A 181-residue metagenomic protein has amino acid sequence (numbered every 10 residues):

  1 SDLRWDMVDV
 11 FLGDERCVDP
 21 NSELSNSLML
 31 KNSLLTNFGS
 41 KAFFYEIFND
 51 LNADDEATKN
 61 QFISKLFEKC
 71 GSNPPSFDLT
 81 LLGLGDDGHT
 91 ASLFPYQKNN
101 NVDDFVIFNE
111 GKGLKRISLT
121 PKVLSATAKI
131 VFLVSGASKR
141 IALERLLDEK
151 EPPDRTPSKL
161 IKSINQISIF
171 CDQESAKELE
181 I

Functional and structural regions predicted by a protein language model:
S1, L82-D86, S135: Glycine-rich beta-strand-to-loop/alpha-helix junction loops that act as flexible
S1-R4, L28-N32, P95-D103, E149: A glycine- and small-aliphatic-rich helix-loop capping segment at beta-alpha/alpha-beta transitions that lines
D2-D9, F38-G39, N99, K122-T127 (+1 more regions): Short, conserved loop/helix-junction motifs that constitute active-site signature segments in enzyme catalytic cores
L3, G13, S76, T90-L93 (+3 more regions): Active-site histidine-anchored catalytic micro-motif
W5-T80: Ligand-binding beta-strand-loop-alpha-helix segment within the catalytic cores of soluble metabolic enzymes
D19-N21, D54-D55, D87-F94, N101 (+2 more regions): Short acidic/glycine-rich loop or secondary-structure boundary segments that cap or lie
L79-K122: Class I SAM-dependent methyltransferase SAM-binding "motif I" and its flanking Rossmann-like core
L124-I181: C-terminal functional extensions of proteins
